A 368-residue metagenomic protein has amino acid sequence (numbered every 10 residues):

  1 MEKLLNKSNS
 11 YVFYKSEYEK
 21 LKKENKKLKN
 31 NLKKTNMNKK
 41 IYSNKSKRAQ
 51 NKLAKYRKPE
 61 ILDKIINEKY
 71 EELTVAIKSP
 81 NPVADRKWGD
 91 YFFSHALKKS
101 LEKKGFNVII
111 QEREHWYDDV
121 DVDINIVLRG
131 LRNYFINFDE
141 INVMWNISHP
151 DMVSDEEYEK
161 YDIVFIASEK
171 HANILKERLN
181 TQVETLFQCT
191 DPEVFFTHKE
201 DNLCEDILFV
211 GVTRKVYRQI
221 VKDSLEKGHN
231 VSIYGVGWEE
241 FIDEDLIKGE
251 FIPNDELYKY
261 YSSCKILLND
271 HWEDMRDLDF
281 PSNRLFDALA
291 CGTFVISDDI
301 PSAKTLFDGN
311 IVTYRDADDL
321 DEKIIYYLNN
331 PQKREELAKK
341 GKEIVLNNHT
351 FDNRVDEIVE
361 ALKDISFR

Functional and structural regions predicted by a protein language model:
V12-F138, I163, H171-R178, E184-T185 (+3 more regions): N-terminal pre-catalytic "stem/leader" segment of glycosyltransferase-like enzymes
Y70, V75-V83, Y91, H95-A96 (+4 more regions): Catalytic binding pocket for nucleotide-activated donors in carbohydrate/polymer assembly enzymes
R86-F92, K99, P192-S263, W272-R276: Conserved catalytic-core segment of nucleotide-activated headgroup transferases in glycan assembly
D118, E156-E157, K259-Y260: Structural alpha-helical scaffold elements that stabilize or flank donor/cofactor-binding regions in carbohydrate
D121, K160, S262-S263: Alpha-helix C-terminal capping/helix-to-coil transition sites in glycosyltransferase folds
F135-N230, W238-E239, T350, V355: Catalytic core of nucleotide-activated saccharide and alditol-phosphate transferases
